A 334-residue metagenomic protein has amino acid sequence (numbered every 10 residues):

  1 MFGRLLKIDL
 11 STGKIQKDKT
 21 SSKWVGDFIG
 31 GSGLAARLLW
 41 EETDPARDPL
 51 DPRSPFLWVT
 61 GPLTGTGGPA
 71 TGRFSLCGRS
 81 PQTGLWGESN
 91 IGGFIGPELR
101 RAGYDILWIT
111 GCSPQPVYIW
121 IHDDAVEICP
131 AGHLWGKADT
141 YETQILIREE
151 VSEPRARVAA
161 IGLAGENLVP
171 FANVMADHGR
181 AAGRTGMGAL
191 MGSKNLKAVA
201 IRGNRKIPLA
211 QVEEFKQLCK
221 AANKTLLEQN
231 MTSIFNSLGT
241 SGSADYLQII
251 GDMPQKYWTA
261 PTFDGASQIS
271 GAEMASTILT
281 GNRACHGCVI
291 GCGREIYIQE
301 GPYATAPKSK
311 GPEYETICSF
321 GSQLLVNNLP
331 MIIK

Functional and structural regions predicted by a protein language model:
M1-N90, F94-K334: Intrinsically disordered, low-complexity segments enriched in small residues
